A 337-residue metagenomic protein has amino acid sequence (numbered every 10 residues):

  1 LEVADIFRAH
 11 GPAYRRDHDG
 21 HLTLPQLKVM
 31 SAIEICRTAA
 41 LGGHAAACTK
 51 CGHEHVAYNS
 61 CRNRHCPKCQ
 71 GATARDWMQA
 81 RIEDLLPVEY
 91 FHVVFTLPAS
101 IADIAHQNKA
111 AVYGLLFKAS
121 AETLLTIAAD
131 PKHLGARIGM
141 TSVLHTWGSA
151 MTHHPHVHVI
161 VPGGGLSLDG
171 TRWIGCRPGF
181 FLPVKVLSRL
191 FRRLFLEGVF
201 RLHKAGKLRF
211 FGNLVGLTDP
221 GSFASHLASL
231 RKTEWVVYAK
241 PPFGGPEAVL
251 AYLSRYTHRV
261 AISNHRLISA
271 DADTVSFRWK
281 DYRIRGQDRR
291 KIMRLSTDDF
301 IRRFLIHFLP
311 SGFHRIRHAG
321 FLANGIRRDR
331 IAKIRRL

Functional and structural regions predicted by a protein language model:
L1-L337: Beta->alpha loop/short-helix hinge microenvironment recognizer with preference for catalytic Tyr/His contexts
